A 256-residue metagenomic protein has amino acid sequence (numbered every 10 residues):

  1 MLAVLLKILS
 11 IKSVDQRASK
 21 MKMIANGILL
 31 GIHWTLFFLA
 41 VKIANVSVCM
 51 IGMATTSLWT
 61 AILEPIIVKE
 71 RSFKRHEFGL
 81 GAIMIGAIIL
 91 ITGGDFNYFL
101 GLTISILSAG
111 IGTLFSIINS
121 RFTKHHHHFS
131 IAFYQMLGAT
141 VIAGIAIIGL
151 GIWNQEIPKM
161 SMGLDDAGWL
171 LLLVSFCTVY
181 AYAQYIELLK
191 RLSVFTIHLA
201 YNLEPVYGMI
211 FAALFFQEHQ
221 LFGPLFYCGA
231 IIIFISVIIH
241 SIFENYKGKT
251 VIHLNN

Functional and structural regions predicted by a protein language model:
M1-I32, W59-T60, T113-I118, F133-W153 (+1 more regions): Transmembrane alpha-helices of multi-pass small-molecule transport proteins
M1-K7, E77-A82, L100-T103, T123-S175 (+2 more regions): Hydrophobic alpha-helical transmembrane segments of multi-pass integral membrane proteins, especially transporters
V4, D166-G168, F176, N202-N256: C-terminal-most transmembrane helix of multi-pass membrane proteins
V4-L9, L39, T56-F78, V206-F226: C-terminal transmembrane-helix exit sites in multi-pass transporters
S10-L36, R75, L100-S108, P158-Y180 (+1 more regions): Loop-to-transmembrane-helix transition segments
K42, I88-L100, L150-D165, W169 (+1 more regions): Membrane-interface helix termini and inter-helical loops of multi-pass transporters
C49-T55, N119-V141, T178-L214: Helix-helix packing/entry segments at the starts of transmembrane helices
S72-T92, A143, G223-E244: Hydrophobic transmembrane alpha-helices of multi-pass small-molecule transport proteins
